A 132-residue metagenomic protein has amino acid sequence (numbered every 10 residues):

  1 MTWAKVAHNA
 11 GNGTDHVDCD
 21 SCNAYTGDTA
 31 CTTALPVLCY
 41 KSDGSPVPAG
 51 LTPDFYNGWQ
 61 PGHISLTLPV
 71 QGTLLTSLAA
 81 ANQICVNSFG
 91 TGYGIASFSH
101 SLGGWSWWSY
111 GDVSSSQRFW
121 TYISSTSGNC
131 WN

Functional and structural regions predicted by a protein language model:
M1-N132: Secreted/extracellular ectodomain signature
